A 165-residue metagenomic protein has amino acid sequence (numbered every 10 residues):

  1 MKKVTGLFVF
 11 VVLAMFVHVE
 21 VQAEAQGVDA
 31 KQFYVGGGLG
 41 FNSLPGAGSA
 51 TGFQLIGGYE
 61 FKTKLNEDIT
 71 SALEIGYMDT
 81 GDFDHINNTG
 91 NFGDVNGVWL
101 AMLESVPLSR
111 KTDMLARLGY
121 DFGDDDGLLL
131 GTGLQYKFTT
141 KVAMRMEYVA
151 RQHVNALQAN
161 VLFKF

Functional and structural regions predicted by a protein language model:
M1-K31: Cleavable N-terminal export/targeting peptides
Q22-Q26, S43, G58-L65, S105-L108 (+2 more regions): Outer-membrane beta-barrel proteins
G27-F41: Transmembrane beta-strand segments of Gram-negative outer membrane beta-barrel proteins
F33-V35, K64-L73, S109-M114, Y136-M146: Repeated loop/turn-to-beta-strand initiation elements of outer-membrane beta-barrel proteins
Y34-G36, Q54-I56, W99-A101, G131 (+1 more regions): Membrane-embedded beta-strand positions in outer-membrane beta-barrel channels/transporters
L39-P45, T51, F61, Y77-F83 (+4 more regions): Transmembrane beta-strands of outer-membrane beta-barrel pores
G46-T51, F83-N91, D126-L130, L157-N160: Outer-membrane beta-barrel translocator domains and adjoining extracellular loop/strand segments of Gram-negative
L55, T132-Y136, V154-F165: Outer-membrane beta-barrel "beta-signal"
